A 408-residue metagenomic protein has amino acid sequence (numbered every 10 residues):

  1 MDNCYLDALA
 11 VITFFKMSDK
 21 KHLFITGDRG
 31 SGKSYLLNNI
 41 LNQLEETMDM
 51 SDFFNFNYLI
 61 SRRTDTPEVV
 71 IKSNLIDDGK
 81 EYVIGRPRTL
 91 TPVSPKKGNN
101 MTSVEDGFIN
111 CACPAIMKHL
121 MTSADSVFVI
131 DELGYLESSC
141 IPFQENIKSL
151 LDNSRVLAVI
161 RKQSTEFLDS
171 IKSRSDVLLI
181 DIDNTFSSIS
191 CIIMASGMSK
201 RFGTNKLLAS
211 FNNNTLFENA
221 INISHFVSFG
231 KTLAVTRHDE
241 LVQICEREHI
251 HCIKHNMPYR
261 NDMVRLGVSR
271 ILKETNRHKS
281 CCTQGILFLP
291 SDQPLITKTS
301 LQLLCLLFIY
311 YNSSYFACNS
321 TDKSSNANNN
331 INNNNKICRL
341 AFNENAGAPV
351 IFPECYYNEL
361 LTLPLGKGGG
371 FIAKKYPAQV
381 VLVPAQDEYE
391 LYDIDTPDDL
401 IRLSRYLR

Functional and structural regions predicted by a protein language model:
K33: Conserved lysine of the Walker
L36: Hydrophobic positions on the alpha1 helix immediately C-terminal to the Walker A/P-loop
N42-K96: N-terminal phosphate/diphosphate-binding loop that engages ATP/GTP or pyrophosphate donors across diverse enzyme folds
L133-S187: Replace "adjacent to P-loop NTPase cores in ATP/GTP-dependent enzymes" with "adjacent to NTP-binding cores
S188-D239: N-terminal glycine-rich phosphate-binding loop and ensuing alpha1 helix
E218-G285, T299: Conserved N-terminal catalytic core of the sugar/cofactor nucleotidyltransferase
R260-K323, N332-N358: Conserved beta-loop-beta/alpha segment of the NTase-like Rossmann-fold superfamily that binds/positions NTPs
T362-R408: Conserved alpha/beta core of the MobA/IspD/sugar-nucleotide pyrophosphorylase nucleotidyltransferase superfamily
